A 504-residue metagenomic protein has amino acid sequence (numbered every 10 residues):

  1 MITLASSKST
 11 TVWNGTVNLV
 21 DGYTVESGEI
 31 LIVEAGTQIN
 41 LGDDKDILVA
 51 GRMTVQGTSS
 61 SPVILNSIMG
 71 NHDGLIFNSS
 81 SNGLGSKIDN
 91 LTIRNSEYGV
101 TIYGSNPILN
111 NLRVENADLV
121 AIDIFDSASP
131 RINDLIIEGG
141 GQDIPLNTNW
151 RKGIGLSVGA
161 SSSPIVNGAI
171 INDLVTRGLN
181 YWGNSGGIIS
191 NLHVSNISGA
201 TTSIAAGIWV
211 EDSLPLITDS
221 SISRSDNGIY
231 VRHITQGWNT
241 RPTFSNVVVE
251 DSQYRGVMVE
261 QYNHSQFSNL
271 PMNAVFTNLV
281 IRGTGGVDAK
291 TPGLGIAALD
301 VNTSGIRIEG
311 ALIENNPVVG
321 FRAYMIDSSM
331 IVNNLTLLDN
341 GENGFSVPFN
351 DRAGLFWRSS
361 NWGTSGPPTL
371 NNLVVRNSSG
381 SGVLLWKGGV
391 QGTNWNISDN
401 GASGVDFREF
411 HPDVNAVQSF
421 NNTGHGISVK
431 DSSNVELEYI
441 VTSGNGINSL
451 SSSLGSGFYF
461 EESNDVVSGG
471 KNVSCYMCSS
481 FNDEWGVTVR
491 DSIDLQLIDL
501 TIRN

Functional and structural regions predicted by a protein language model:
M1-G388, T393-D406, N415-S432, L437-D491 (+1 more regions): Beta-strand/loop edge motif enriched in small/polar residues
P412: Short, glycine-/Ser/Thr-/acidic-enriched flexible segments
